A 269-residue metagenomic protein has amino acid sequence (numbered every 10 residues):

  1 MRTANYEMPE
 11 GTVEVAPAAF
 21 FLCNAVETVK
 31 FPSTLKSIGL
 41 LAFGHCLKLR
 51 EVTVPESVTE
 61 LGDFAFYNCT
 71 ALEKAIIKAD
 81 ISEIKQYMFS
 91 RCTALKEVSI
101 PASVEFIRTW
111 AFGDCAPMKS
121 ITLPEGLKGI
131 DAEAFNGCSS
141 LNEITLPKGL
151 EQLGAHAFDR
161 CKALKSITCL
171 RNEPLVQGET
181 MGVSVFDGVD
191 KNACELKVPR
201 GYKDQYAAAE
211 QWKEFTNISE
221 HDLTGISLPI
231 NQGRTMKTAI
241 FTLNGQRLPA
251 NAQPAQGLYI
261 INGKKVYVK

Functional and structural regions predicted by a protein language model:
M1-E14, N24-S37, L47-E60, T70-E83 (+6 more regions): Structural signature of tandem-repeat unit edges
R2-M8, E14, A18-F20, P254-G263: Short, surface-exposed, low-complexity cationic segments
A16-A19, G39-G44, G62-Y67, K85-S90 (+4 more regions): Consensus positions within tandem repeat domains that build extended binding/scaffold surfaces
P17, D63, T70-A71, T93 (+1 more regions): Polybasic, low-complexity, intrinsically disordered segments
C23, A208-G225: A recurrent domain-boundary module in secreted/ectodomain proteins
T180-F186, D204-T216: Short, aromatic/basic amphipathic alpha-helical patches
L223-K269: C-terminal outer-membrane/trafficking sorting elements
